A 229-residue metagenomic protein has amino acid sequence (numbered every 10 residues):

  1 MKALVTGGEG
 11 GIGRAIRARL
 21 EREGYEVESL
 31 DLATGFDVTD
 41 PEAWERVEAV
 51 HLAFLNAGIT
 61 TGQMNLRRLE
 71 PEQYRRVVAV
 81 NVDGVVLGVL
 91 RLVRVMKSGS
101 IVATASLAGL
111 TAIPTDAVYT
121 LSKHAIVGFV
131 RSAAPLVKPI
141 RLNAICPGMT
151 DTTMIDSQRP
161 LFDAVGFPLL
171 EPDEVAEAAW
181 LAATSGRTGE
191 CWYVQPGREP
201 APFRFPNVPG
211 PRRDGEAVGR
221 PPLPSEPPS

Functional and structural regions predicted by a protein language model:
E9, R17: N-terminal Rossmann NAD(P)H-binding glycine-rich loop of SDR-like oxidoreductase domains
M64-L66, Q73-R75: Substrate-binding pocket helix/loop in short-chain dehydrogenase/reductase
V89, S122: Active-site helix of classical SDR
V95-M96, T111, S132-R141: Active-site-adjacent segment of SDR/Rossmann-fold oxidoreductases
S106: Residue(s) in the substrate-gating loop at a strand-loop-helix junction that position the organic substrate next
T111-V118: Active-site loop immediately N-terminal to the catalytic Tyr-X3-Lys motif of short-chain dehydrogenase/reductase
A144, L161-G210, E226-P228: C-terminal helical subdomain
